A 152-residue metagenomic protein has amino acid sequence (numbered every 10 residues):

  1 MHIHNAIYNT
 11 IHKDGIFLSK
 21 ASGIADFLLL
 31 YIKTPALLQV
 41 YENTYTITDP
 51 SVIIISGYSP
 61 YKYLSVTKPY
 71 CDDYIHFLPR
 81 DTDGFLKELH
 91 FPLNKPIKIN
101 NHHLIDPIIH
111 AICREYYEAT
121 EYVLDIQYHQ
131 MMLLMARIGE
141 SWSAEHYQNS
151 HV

Functional and structural regions predicted by a protein language model:
H2-F91: N-terminal regulatory/effector-sensing and dimerization cores that precede helix-turn-helix DNA-binding domains
E88-V152: Amphipathic alpha-helical segments enriched in hydrophobic/aromatic residues interleaved with Lys/Arg
